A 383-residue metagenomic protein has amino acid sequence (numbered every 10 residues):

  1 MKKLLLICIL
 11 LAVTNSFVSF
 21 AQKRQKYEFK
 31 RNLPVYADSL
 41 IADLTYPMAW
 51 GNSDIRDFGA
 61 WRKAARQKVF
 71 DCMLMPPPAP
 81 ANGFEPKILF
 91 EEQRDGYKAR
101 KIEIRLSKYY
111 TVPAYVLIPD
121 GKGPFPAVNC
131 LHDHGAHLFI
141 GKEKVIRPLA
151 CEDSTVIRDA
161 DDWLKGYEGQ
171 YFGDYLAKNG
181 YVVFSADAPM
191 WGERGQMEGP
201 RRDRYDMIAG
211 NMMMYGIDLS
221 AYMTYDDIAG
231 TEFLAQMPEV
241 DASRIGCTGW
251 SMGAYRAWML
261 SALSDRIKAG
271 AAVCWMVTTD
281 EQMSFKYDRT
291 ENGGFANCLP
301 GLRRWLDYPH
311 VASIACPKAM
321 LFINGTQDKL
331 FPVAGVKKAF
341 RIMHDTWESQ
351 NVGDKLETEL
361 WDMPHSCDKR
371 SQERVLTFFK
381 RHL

Functional and structural regions predicted by a protein language model:
M1-Y27: Bacterial Sec-dependent N-terminal signal peptides
Q22-D71, M75: N-terminal pre-domain segments of enzymes
D71-G123, A127-N129: N-terminal cap/lid segment of alpha/beta-hydrolase-fold proteins
G123, C130-Y225, A235-Q236, E281-S284: Cap/lid segment of the alpha/beta-hydrolase catalytic domain
M207, N211-M214, A229, A269-A312 (+3 more regions): Mobile cap/lid helix-loop segments that gate and shape the active-site cleft of serine hydrolases
E239-S251: Alpha/beta-hydrolase fold nucleophile elbow
A315, F322-N324: Short beta-strand/loop motif that positions the catalytic acidic residue of the alpha/beta-hydrolase fold
R341-L383: C-terminal catalytic histidine-bearing segment of alpha/beta-hydrolase fold enzymes
